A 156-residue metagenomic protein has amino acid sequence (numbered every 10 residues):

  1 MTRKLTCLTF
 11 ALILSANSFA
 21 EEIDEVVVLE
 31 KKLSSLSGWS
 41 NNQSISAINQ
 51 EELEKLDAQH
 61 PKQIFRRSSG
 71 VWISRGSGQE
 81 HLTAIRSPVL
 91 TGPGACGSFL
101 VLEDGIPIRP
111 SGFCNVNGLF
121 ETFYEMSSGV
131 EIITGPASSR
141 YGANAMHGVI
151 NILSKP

Functional and structural regions predicted by a protein language model:
T2-A11: Sec-dependent signal peptide recognition, specifically the positively charged N-region followed immediately by
S15-S18: N-terminal signal peptide c-region/cleavage motif recognized by signal peptidases
D24-L56, H81-L82: N-terminal periplasmic "start-of-domain" segments of outer-membrane beta-barrel proteins
S34-L36, W72-S74, T91-G92, I108-P110 (+1 more regions): Short beta-strands and strand-coil junctions in structured, solvent-facing domains, enriched
L53, F65, V130-I132, I150-I152: Non-catalytic regulatory/gating segments with a bias toward low-complexity or hydrophobic composition
K62-I106: Extracytoplasmic beta-strand/coil segments of soluble accessory domains associated with Gram-negative outer-membrane
I106-T134: Short acidic/polar hinge/loop motifs at secondary-structure boundaries that mediate gating or recognition
